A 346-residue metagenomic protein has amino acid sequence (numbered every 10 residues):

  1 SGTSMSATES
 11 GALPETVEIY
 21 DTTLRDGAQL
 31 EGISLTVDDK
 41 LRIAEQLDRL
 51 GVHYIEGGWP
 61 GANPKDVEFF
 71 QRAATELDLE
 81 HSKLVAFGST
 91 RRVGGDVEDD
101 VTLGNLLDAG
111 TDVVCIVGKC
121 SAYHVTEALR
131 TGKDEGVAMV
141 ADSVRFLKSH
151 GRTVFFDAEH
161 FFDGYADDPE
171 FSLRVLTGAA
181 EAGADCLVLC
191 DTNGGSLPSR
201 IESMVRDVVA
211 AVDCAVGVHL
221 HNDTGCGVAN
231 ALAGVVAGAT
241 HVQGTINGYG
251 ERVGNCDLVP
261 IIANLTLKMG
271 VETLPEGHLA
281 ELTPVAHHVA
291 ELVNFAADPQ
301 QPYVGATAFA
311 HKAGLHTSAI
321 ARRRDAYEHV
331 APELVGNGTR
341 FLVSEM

Functional and structural regions predicted by a protein language model:
T8-V17, T23, A263, M269-M346: A mid-to-C-terminal "edge-of-domain" accessory segment
I19, Q29-Y54, F70-L79, R92-V216 (+1 more regions): Alpha/beta enzyme core
R42, V52-P64, E68, A331-M346: Terminal or standalone catalytic/regulatory effector modules within metabolic enzymes and repeat proteins
G61, G88-V93, C120-S121, H160-D163 (+4 more regions): Acidic, glycine-rich active-site loops and adjacent beta-strand->loop/helix elements that engage anionic groups
E80-F87: A glycine-rich helix N-cap at a beta->alpha junction
G118-C120, V236-C256: Glycine-rich phosphate-binding active-site loops on the catalytic face of alpha/beta enzymes
I201, V253-P260: Histidine/acidic-residue-rich catalytic or RNA/ligand-binding cores of hydrolases and nuclease-related proteins
H219-I246: Small-aliphatic-rich amphipathic alpha-helix that forms the alpha element of a beta-alpha
